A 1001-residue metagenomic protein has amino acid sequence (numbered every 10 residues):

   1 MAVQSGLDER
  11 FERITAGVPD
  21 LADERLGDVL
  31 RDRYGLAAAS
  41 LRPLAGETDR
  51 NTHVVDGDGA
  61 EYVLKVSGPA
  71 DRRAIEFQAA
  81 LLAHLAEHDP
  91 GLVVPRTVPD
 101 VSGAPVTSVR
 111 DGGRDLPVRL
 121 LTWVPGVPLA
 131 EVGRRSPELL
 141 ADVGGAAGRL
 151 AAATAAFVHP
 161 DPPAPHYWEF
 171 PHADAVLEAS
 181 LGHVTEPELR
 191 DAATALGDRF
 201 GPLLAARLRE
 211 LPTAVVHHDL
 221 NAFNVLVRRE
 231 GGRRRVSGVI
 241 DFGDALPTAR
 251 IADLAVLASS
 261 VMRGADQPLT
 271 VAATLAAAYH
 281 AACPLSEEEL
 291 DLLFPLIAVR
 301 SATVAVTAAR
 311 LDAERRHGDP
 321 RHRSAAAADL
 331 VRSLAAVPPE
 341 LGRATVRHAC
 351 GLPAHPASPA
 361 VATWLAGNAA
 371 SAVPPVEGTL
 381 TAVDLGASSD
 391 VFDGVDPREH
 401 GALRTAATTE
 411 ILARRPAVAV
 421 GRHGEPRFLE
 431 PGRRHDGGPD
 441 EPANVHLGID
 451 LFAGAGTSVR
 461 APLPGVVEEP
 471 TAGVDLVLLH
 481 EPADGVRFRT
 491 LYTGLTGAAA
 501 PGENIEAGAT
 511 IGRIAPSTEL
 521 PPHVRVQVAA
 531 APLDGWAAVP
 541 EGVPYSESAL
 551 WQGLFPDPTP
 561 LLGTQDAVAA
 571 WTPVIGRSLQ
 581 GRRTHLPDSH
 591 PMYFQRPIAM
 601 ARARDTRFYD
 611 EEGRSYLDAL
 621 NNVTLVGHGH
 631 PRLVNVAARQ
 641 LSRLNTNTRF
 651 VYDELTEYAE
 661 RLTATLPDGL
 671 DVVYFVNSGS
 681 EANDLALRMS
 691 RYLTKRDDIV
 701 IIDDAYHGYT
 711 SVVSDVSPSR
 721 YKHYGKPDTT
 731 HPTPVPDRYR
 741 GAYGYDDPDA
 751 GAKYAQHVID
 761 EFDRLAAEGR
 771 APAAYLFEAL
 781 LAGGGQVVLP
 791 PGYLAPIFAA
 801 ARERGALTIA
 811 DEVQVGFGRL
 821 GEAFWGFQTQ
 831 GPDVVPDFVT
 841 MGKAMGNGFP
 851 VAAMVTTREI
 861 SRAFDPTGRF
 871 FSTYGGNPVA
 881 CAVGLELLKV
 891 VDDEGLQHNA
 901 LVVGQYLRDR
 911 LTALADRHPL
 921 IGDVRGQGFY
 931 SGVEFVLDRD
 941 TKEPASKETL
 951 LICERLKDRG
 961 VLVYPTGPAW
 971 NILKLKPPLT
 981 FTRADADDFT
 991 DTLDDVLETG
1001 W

Functional and structural regions predicted by a protein language model:
I14, G182-H183, V304-A357, K947: ATP/Mg2+ or Mg2+-diphosphate-binding catalytic cores that bind nucleotide phosphates or diphosphates via glycine-rich
A22-V29, A155-H159, A175-H218, R228-G231: An alpha-helical support segment within catalytic cores of ATP-dependent transferases
V66-R114, V132, P137-A141: A conserved alpha-helical element in kinase catalytic cores
E131-L189, T213, D697-P718, H723-K726 (+1 more regions): A cross-family kinase active-site recognition segment
R250-P284, A298-R316: Active-site activation/catalytic loop segments of kinase-like enzymes and analogous catalytic loops in related
S358-D393, A500-E506, P516-P573: Acidic, glycine-rich catalytic/binding loops that coordinate metals and/or anionic ligands
H446, A461-T496, P522: Zn2+-dependent peptidoglycan hydrolase active-site motif and core
A570-W1001: Conserved N-terminal phosphate-binding loop of PLP-dependent enzymes in the Aspartate aminotransferase
